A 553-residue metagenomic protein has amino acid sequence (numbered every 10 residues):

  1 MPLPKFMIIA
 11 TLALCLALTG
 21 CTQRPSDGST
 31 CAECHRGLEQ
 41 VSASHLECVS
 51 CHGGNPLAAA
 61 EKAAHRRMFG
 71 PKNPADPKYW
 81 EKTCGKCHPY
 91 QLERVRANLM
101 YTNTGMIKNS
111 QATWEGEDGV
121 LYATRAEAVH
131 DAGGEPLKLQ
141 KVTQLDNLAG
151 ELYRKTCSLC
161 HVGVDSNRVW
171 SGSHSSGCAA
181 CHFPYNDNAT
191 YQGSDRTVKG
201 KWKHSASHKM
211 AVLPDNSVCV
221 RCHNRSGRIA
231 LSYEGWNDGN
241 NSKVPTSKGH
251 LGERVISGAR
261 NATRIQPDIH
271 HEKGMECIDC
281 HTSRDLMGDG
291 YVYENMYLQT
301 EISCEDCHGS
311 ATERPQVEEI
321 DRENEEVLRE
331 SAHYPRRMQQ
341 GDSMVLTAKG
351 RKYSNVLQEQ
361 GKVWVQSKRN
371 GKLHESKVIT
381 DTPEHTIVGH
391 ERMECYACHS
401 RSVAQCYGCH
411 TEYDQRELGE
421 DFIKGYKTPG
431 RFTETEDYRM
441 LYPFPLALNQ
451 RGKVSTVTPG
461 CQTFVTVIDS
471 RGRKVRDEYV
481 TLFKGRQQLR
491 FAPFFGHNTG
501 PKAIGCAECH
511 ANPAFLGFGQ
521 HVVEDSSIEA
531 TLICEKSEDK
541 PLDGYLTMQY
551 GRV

Functional and structural regions predicted by a protein language model:
M1-A10: Bacterial N-terminal signal peptides that target proteins for export
I9-A17: Bacterial N-terminal signal peptides
C21-L373, I387-V553: Short sequence/structural segments immediately N-terminal
L373-I379: Accessory cap/linker subdomain of secreted extracellular hydrolases
